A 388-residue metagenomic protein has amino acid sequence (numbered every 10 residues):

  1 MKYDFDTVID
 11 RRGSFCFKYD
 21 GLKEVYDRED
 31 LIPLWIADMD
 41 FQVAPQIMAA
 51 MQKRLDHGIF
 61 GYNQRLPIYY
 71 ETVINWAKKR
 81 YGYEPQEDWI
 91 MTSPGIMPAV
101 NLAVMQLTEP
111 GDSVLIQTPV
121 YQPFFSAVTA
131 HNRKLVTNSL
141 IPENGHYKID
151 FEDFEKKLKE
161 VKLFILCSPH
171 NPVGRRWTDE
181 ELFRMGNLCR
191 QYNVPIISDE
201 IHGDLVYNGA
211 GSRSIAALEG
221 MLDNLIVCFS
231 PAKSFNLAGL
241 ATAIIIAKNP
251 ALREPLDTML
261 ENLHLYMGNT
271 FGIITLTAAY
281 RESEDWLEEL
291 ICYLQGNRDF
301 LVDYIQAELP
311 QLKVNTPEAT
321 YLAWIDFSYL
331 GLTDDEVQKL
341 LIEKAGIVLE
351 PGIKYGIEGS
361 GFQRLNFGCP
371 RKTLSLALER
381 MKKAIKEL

Functional and structural regions predicted by a protein language model:
M1, I59-Y62: Polar low-complexity intrinsically disordered regions
M1-K18, D27-D30: Conserved PLP-binding active-site segment in aminotransferase class I/II-type PLP enzymes
Y3-D4, Y26-I32, A37-Q52, E84-Q86 (+1 more regions): PLP-dependent class I/II
F15-D20, S139-P142: Short regulatory "switch" loops immediately downstream of catalytic or recognition motifs within protein catalytic
R54, G61-P94: Conserved N-terminal alpha-helix of the aminotransferase class I/II PLP-enzyme fold
